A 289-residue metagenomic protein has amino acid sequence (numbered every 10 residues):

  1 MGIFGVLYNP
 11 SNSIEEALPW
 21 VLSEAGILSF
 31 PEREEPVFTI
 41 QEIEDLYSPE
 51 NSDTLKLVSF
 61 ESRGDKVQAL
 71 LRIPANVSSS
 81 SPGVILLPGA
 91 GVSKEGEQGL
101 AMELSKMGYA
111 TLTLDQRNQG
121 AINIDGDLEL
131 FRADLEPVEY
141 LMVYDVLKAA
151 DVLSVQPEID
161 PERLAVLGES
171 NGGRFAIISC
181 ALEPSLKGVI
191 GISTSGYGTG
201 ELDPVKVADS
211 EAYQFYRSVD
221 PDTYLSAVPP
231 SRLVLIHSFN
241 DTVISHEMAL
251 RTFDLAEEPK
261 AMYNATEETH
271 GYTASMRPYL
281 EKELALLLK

Functional and structural regions predicted by a protein language model:
E32-S78: N-terminal cap/lid segment of alpha/beta-hydrolase-fold proteins
S79-G89: Short beta-strand element of the alpha/beta-hydrolase
V92-Y144, G198-V205: Cap/lid segment of the alpha/beta-hydrolase catalytic domain
L147-S210: Primarily recognizes the serine-hydrolase "nucleophile elbow" in alpha/beta-hydrolase and SGNH/GDSL folds
E211-L225: Active-site nucleophile elbow and catalytic-triad environment of alpha/beta-hydrolase enzymes
V228-P229, V234-H237, D241: Short beta-strand/loop motif that positions the catalytic acidic residue of the alpha/beta-hydrolase fold
T242-M248: Conserved alpha/beta-hydrolase "acid-adjacent" motif
R251-K289: C-terminal catalytic histidine-bearing segment of alpha/beta-hydrolase fold enzymes
